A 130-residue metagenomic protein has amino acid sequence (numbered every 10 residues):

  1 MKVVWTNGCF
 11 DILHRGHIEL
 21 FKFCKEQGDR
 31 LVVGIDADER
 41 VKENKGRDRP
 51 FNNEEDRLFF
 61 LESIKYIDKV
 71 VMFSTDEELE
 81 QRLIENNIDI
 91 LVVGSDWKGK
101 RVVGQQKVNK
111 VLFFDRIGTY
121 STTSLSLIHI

Functional and structural regions predicted by a protein language model:
M1-I128: Nucleotidyltransferase catalytic core that binds NTPs
